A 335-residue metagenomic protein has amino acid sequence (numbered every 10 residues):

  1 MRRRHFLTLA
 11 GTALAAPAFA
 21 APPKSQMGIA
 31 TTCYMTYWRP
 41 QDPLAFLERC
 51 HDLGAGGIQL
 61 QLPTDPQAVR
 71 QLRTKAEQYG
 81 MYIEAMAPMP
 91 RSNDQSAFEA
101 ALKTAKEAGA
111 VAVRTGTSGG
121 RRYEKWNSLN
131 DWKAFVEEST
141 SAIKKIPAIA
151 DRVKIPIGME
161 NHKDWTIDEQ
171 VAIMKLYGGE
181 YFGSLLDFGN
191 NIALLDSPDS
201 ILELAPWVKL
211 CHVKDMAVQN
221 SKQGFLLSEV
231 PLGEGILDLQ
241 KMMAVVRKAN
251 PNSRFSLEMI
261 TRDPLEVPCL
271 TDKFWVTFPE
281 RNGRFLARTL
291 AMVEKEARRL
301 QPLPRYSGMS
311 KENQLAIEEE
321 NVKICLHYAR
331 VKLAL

Functional and structural regions predicted by a protein language model:
M1-H5: Twin-arginine (Tat) signal peptide motif
L7-G11, A21-Q26, P40-L44, I167-Y181 (+1 more regions): Histidine-acidic metal/acid-base catalytic patches
A16-F19, D65, M81-E84, P90-G183: Active-site acidic/histidine proton-transfer and metal-coordination neighborhood in alpha/beta enzyme cores
S25-T31, I58-L60, I83-A87, V113-T115 (+4 more regions): Hydrophobic faces of well-ordered beta-strands that scaffold small-molecule active sites in alpha/beta enzyme cores
T36-P40, Q59-V69, M89-A97, N161-D168 (+3 more regions): Acidic-and-aromatic substrate-binding clefts and catalytic sites of carbohydrate-active enzymes
Y37-C50, D94-T104, L194-I201: Short, acidic/polar
L44-T64, G109: Catalytic domains of carbohydrate-active enzymes, especially glycoside hydrolases
